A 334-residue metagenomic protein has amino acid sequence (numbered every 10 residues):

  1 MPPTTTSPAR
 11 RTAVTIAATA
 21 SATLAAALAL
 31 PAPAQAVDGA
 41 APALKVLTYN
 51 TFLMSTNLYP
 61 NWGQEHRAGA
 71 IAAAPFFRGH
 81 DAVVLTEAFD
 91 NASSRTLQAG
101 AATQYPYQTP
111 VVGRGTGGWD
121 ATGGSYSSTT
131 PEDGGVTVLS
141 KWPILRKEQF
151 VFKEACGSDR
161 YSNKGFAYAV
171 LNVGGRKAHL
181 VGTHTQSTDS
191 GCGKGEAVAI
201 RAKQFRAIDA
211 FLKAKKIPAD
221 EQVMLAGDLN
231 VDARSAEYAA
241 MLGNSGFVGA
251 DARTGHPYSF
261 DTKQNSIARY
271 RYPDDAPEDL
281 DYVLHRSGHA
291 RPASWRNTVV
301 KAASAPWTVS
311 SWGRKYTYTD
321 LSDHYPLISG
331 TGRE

Functional and structural regions predicted by a protein language model:
P2, R10-A20, A27-T103, G115-A121 (+3 more regions): N-terminal, active-site-proximal structural segment of metallo-dependent hydrolase catalytic domains
G39-P42, F76-R78, G100-T103, S128-E132 (+7 more regions): Extracellular/periplasmic catalytic domains that process cell-envelope and extracellular macromolecules
L44-T51, I71-L97, L139, A169 (+4 more regions): Active-site beta-strand/loop signature of hydrolases that rely on acidic residues for catalysis
M54-N57, N91-S94, T116-D120, K147 (+4 more regions): Short catalytic/ligand-binding loop motif for oxyanion handling, primarily in non-cytosolic enzymes, centered on
T56-L58, Q149-D159, T185-R201: Surface-exposed cleft-lining segments at the edges of enzyme active sites
A82, A88-Q186: Structured beta-strand-rich core segments of catalytic domains in phosphoester-bond hydrolases
T185-I208, N230-L242: Active-site-proximal segments of metal-dependent phosphoesterases and phosphodiesterases across multiple
A214-V223, V231-E334: Metal-dependent phosphoester-hydrolase catalytic domains
